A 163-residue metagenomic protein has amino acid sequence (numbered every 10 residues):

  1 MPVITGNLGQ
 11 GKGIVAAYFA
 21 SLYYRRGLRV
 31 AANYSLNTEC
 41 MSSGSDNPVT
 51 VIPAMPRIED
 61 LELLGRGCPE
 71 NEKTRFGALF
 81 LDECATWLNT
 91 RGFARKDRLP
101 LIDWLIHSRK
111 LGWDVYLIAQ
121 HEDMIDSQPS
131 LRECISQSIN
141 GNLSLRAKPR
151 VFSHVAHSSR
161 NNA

Functional and structural regions predicted by a protein language model:
M1-L22: Glycine-rich P-loop/Walker A and Walker A-like loops and their local beta1-loop-alpha1 context in P-loop NTPases
I4, N33-L36: Domain-level detector for secreted/extracellular nuclease and nuclease-toxin modules, and for the ENPP-like C-terminal
V15, M41-S43, D126-S130: A short acidic (Asp/Glu
L22-A31: Post-Walker A helix-loop "phosphate-sensing" segment adjacent to the P-loop in P-loop NTPases
R26, S45, L131-I135: Short, structured coil segments at secondary-structure junctions
G27-L28, R75-A78, R109-L117: Loop/turn-to-beta-strand initiation segments
S35-L105: Conserved nucleotide-sensing/catalytic segment adjacent to the nucleotide-binding pocket in NTP-handling enzymes
C84-N162: Replace "adjacent to P-loop NTPase cores in ATP/GTP-dependent enzymes" with "adjacent to NTP-binding cores
